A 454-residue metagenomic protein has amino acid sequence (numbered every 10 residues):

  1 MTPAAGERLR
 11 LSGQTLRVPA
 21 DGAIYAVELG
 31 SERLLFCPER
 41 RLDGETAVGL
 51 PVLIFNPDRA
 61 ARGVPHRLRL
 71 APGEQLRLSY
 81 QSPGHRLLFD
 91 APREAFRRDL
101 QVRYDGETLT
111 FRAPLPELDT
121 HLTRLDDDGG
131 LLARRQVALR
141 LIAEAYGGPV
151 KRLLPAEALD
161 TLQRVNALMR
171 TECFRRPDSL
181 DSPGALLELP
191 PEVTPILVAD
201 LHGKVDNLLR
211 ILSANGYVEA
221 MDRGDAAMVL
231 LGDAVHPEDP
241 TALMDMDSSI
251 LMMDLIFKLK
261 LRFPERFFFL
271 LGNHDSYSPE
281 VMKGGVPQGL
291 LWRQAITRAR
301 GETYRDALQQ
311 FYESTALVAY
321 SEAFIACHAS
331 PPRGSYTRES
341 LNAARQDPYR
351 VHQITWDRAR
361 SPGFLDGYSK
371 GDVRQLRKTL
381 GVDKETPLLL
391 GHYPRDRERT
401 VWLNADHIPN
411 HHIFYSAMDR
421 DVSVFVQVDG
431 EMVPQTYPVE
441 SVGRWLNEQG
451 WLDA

Functional and structural regions predicted by a protein language model:
M1-A454: Feature recognizes metal-dependent phosphohydrolase scaffolds
